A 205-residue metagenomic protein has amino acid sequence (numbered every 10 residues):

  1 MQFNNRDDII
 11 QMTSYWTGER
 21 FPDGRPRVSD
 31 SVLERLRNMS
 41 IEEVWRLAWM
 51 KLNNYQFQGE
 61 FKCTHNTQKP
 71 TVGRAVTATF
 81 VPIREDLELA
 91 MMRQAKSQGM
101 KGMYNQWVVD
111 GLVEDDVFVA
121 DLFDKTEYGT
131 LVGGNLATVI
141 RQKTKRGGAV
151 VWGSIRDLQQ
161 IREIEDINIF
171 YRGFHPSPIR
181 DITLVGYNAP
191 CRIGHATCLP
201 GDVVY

Functional and structural regions predicted by a protein language model:
F3-R37, V44: Amphipathic alpha-helical packing elements
G18-R20, C191, V203-V204: Active-site and channel-lining beta-strand-loop segments that bind or position nucleotide-derived/phosphorylated
G24, I140, D202-V204: Buried hydrophobic positions in well-ordered alpha/beta secondary-structure cores of metabolic enzymes
E34-P200: Feature captures the catalytic cores and cofactor-binding loops of soluble hydro-lyases/lyases that act on carboxylate
